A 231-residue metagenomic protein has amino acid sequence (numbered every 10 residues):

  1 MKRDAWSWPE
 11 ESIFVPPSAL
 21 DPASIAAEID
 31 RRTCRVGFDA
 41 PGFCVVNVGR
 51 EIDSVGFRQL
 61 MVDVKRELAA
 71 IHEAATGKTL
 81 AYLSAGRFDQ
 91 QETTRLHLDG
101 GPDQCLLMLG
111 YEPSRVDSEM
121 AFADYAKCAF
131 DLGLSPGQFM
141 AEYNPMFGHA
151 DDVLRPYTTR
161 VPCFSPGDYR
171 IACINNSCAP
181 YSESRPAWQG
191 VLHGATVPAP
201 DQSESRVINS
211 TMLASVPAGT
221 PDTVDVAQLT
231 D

Functional and structural regions predicted by a protein language model:
M1-G77, L229-T230: N-terminal auxiliary "cap/dimerization" subdomain that precedes the catalytic jelly-roll/cupin core of mononuclear
D30-F43, D99-G101, D201-I208: Short, surface-exposed loop and linker segments with low hydrophobicity and enrichment for Pro/Ser/Thr
A40-C44, D103-L106, D168-I171: Short, surface-exposed beta-edge/turn micro-motifs
V45-N47, L109-G110, C173, A214: Short, well-ordered beta-strand micro-motif
R50-D53, P113-V116, S177-P180: Short, solvent-exposed loop/turn segments at secondary-structure junctions
A70-K127, E142-V161, M212: Conserved double-stranded beta-helix
K127-F147, L229-D231: Short, cationic low-complexity segments
H149-D231: Catalytic core of Fe(II)/2-oxoglutarate
